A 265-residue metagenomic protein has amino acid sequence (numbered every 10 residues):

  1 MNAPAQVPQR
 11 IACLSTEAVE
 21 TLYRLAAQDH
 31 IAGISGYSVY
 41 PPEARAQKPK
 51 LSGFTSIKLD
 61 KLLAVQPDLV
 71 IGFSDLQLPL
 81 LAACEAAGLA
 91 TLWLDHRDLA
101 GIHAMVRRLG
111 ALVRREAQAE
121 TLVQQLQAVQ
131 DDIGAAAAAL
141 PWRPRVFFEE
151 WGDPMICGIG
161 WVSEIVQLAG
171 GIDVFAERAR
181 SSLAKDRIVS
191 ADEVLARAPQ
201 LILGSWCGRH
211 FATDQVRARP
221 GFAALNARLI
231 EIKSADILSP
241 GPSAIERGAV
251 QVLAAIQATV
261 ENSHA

Functional and structural regions predicted by a protein language model:
M1-A265: N-terminal ligand-binding lobe of clamshell/alpha-beta domains
